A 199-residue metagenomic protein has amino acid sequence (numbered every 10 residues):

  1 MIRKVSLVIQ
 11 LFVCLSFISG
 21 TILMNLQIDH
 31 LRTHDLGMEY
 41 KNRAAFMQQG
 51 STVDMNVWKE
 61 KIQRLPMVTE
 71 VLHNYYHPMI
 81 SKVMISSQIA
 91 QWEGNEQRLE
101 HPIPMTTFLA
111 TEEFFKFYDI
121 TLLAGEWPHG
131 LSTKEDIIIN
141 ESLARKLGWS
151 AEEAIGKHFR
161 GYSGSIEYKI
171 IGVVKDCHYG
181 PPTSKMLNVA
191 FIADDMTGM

Functional and structural regions predicted by a protein language model:
M1-Q49: Alpha-helical transmembrane segments of integral membrane proteins
C14, D35-E39, D54, S132 (+2 more regions): Poly-acidic low-complexity segments
A44-L65: Short extracytoplasmic
E60-M199: Mid-to-C-terminal secondary-structure elements that act as membrane-proximal/extracytoplasmic interface segments
